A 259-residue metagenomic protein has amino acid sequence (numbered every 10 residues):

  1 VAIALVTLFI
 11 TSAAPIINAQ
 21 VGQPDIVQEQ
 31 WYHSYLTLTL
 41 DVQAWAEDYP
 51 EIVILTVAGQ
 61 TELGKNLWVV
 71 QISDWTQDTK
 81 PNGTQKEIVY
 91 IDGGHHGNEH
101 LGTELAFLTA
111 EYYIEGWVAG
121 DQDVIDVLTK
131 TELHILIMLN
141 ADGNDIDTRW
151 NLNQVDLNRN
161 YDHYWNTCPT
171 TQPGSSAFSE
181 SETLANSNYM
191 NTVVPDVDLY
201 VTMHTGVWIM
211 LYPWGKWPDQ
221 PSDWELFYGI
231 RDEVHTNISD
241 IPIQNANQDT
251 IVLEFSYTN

Functional and structural regions predicted by a protein language model:
V1-Q20: Secretory targeting signatures
Q20-N66: Short glycine- and acidic-rich boundary segments immediately preceding or forming the N-terminal edge of structured
D25-H33, H95-N98, P169-S176, D219-Q220: Second-shell loop/turn segments in exported
Q43, E47, D74, A110-A119 (+3 more regions): Sec-exported extracytoplasmic/periplasmic mature domains
I54-G59, N66-Q71, I88-D92, N98-G102 (+5 more regions): Structural recognition of the beta-strand scaffold that forms the well-ordered cores of secreted hydrolase catalytic
V69-G83, G94: Short beta-strand-to-loop junctions in surface cap/lid or active-site-entrance loops
G102-R149: Short helix-loop-beta-strand segments that form the rim/entrance of peptidase-like active sites
H134-L136, W150-N259: Metallocarboxypeptidase
